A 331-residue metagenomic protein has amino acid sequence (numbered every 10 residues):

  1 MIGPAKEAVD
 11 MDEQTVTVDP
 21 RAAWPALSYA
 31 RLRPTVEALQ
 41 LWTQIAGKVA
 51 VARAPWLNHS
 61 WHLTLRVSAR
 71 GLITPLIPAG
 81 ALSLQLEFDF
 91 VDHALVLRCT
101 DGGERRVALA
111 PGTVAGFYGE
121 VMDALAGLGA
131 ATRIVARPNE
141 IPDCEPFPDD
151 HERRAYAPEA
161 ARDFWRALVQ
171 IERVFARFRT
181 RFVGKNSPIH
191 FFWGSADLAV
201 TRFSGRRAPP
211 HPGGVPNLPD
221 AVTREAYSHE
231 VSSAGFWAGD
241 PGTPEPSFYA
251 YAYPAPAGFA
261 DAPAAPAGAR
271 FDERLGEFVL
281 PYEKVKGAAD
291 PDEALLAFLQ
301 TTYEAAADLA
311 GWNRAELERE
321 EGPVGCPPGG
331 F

Functional and structural regions predicted by a protein language model:
I2-A5, V9-E13, R31, R270-F331: TerminUS-proximal long segments
G3-L97, E104, V324-P328: An N-terminus-focused feature that recognizes amino-terminal "leader" regions
S60-H62, S83-Q85, W193-S195, H229-S233 (+1 more regions): Extracellular structured ligand-interaction cores
R66-C144: Long, hydrophobic/aromatic-enriched structural stretches that serve as scaffold segments
L76-P78, A260-A265, D290-A294: Short conserved micro-motifs at the rims of enzyme active sites and ligand-binding pockets
H93-R106, N139-E159, P246-Y249, R274-E283: Glycine-rich, often proline-containing surface loops adjacent to acidic residues and nearby aromatics that form
D149-W237: Aromatic/basic-lined ligand-recognition segments that form π-stacking hydrophobic pockets flanked by Lys/Arg to engage
R224, S228-V279: Low-complexity, glycine/alanine/valine/leucine- and proline-rich hydrophobic stretches
